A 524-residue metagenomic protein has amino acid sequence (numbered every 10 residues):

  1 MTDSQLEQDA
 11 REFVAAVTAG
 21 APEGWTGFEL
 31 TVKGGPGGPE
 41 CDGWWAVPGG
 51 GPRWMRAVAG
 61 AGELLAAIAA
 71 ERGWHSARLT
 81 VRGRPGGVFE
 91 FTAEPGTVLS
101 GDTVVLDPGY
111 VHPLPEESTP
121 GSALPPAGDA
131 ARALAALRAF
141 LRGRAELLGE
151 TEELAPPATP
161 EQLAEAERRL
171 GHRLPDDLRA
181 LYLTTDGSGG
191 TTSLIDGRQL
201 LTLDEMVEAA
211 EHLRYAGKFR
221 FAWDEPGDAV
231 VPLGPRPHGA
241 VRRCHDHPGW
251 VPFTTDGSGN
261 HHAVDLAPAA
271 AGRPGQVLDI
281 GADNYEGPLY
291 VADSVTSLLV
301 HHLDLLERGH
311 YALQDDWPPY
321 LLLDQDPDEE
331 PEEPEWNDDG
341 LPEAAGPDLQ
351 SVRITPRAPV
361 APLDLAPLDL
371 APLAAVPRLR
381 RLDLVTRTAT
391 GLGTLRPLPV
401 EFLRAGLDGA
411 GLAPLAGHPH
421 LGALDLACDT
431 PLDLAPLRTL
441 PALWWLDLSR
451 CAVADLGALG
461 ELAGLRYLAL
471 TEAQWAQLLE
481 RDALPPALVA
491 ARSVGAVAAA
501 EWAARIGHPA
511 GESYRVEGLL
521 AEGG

Functional and structural regions predicted by a protein language model:
M1-T18, V88-T119: Short, well-ordered, aromatic-rich surface patches in folded extracellular/luminal domains
E12-F13, G20, W45-G49: Charged interaction scaffolds used for protein-protein
G34-A59, F89-D102: Extended intrinsically disordered, low-complexity coil regions enriched in Ser, Thr, Gly, Ala and often Pro
G38, G43-A46, S118-G257, T390 (+3 more regions): A surface-exposed partner-binding patch
A70-F89, H245-P248: Elongated alpha-helical scaffolds
L278-G309: Compact, glycine/acidic-enriched structural inserts
S297-R357: Low-complexity, Gly/Ser/Thr/Pro-rich intrinsically disordered linker/tail segments
D326-L341, S351-D369, R378-G391, P399-L412 (+2 more regions): Concave beta-strand-loop units of leucine-rich repeat
